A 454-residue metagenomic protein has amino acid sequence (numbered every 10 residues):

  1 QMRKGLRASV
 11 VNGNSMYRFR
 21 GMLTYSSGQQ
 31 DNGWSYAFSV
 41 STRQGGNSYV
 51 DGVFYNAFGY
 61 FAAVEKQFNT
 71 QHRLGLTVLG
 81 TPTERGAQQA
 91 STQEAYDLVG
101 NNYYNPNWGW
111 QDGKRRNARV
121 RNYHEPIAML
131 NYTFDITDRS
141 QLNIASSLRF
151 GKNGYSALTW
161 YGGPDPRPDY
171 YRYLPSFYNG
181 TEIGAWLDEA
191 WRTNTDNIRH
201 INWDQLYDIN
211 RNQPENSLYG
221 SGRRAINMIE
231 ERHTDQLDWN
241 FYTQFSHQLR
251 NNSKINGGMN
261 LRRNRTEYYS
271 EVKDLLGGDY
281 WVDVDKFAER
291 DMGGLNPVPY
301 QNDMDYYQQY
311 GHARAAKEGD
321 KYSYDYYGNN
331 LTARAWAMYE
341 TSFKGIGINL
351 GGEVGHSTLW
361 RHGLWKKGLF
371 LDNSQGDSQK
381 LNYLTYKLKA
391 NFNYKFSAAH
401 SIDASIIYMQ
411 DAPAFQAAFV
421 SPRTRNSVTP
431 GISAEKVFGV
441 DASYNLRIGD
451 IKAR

Functional and structural regions predicted by a protein language model:
Q1-S9, R20: A beta-strand signature from Gram-negative outer-membrane beta-barrel systems, especially the internal plug domain
R7-V11, G46-V50, G59-V64, G113-A118 (+8 more regions): Extracellular loop and loop/strand-boundary signature of outer-membrane beta-barrel proteins
V10-M16, T42-G46, G80-E84, L148-K152 (+6 more regions): Transmembrane beta-strands of outer-membrane beta-barrel pores
N14-G45, Y49-Q88, V120, I127-D138: Transmembrane beta-barrel wall of Gram-negative outer-membrane proteins
F54-G59, A90-N105, T159-D169, L174 (+5 more regions): Flexible, surface-exposed loop regions and adjacent strand-edge segments of Gram-negative outer-membrane beta-barrel
E65, R73-T133, G154-E231, N296-A316: Acidic/polar loop-and-plug regions of large Gram-negative outer-membrane beta-barrel proteins
E84-G86, A90-A95, N302-A315, T358-L369 (+3 more regions): Surface-exposed extracellular loop regions of Gram-negative outer-membrane beta-barrel proteins, predominantly
K114-A157, R224-S270, K317-G347, K380-K387 (+5 more regions): Outer-membrane beta-barrel transmembrane strands
